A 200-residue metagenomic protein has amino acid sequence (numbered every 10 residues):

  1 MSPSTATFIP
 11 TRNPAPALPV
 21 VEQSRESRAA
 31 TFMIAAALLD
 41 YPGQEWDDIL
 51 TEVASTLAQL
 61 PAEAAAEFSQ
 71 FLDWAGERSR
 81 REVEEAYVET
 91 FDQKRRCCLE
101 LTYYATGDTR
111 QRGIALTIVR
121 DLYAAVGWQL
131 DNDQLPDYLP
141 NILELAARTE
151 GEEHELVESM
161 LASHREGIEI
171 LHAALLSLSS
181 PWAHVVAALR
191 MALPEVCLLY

Functional and structural regions predicted by a protein language model:
M1-S55: Short, extreme N-terminal leader segments that mark the start of a protein/domain
F8-V20, I114-W128, G167-A173: Short amphipathic alpha-helical segments and their helix-coil junctions
M33-A37, Y103, D137-A147: Contiguous, well-ordered alpha-helical segments that form the cores/surfaces of helical PPI scaffolds
A65-A125, Q129, D133: A glycine-rich, hydrophobic loop/mini-helix early in the fold
L122-L135, E144-T149, E153-L156, S180: Phosphate-end processing signature that detects enzymes handling 5′-triphosphorylated RNA and polyphosphate
E152-L175: Short secondary-structure subsegments characteristic of cysteine-rich extracellular domains
V185-V196: Eukaryote-biased recognition of C-terminal alpha-helical segments
Y200: Conserved small/polar residues in nucleotide/adenosyl-binding loops
